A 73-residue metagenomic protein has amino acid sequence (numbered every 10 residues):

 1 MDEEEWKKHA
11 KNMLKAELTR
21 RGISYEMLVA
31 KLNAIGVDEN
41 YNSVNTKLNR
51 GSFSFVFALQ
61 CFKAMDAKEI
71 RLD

Functional and structural regions predicted by a protein language model:
M1-S24, K31: A short, Lys/Arg-rich alpha-helix, primarily the initiator
H9, S52-F53: Residue-level recognition of alpha-helix initiation/capping sites
K31, I35, A64: Residues within the alpha-helical elements of helix-turn-helix
A34-S52: Recognition helix of helix-turn-helix/homeodomain-like DNA-binding domains that insert into the DNA major groove
F55-R71: DNA major-groove recognition helix of helix-turn-helix/homeodomain DNA-binding modules
